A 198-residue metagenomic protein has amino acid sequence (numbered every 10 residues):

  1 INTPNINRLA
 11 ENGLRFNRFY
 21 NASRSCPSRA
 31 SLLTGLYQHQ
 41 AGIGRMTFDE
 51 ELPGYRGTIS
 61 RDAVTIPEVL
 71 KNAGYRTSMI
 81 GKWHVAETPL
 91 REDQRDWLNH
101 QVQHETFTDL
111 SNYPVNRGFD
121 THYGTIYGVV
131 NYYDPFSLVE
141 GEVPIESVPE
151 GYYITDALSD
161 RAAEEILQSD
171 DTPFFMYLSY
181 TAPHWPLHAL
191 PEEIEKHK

Functional and structural regions predicted by a protein language model:
I1-K198: Formylglycine-dependent sulfatase
